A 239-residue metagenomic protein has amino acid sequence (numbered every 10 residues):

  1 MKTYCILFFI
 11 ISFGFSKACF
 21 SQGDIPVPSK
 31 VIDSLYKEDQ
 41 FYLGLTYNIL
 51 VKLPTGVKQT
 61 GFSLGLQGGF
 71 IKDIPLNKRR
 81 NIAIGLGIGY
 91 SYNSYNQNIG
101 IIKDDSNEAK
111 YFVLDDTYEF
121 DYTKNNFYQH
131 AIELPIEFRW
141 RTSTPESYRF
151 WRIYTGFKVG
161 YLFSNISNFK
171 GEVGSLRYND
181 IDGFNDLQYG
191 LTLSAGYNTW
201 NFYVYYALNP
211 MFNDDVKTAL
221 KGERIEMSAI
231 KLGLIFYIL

Functional and structural regions predicted by a protein language model:
M1-V27, L234, I238-L239: Bacterial Sec-dependent N-terminal signal peptides
I25-D39, P75-I82, S143-W151: Short loop/turn motifs that connect adjacent beta-strands in outer-membrane beta-barrel proteins
Y36-D39, N179-L239: Predominantly the C-terminal beta-signal and adjacent terminal strand-loop region of outer-membrane beta-barrel
N48-L50, G89-Y95, R141, G160-S164 (+2 more regions): Structural signature of outer-membrane beta-barrel domains
I49, K58-T117: Glycine- and aromatic-enriched membrane insertion/assembly motifs of diderm outer-membrane and organelle channel
L53, T123-P145, V204: Outer-membrane beta-barrel transmembrane strands
P54-G61, N96-Q129, L162-G190: Extracellular/periplasm-exposed beta-strand and loop segments of Gram-negative cell-envelope proteins, dominated by
G68-I74, I88-Y90, L134-W140, T155-V159 (+3 more regions): Residues on the lipid-exposed face of transmembrane beta-strands in outer-membrane beta-barrel proteins
